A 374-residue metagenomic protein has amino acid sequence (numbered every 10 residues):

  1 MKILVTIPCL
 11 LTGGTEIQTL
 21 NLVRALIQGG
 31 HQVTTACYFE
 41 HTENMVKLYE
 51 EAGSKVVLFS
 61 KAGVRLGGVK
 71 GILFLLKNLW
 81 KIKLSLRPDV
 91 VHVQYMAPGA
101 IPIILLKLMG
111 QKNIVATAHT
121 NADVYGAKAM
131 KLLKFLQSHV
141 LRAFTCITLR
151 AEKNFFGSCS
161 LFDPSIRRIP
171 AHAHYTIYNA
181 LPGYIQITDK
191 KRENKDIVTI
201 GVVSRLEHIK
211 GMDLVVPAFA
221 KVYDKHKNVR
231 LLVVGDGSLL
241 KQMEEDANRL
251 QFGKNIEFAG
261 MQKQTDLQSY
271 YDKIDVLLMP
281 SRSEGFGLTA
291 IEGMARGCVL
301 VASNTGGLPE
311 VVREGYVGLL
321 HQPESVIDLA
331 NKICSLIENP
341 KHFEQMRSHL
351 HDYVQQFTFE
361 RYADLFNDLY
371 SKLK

Functional and structural regions predicted by a protein language model:
L4, E193-K210, V216-F219, L232: Conserved donor-binding/catalytic core segment of Leloir-type glycosyltransferases
V5-G13, I17-N21, A25-K70, P164-P170 (+1 more regions): N-terminal strand-loop element at the rim of the active site of nucleotide-sugar-dependent glycosyltransferases
K83, M261-Q262, S269-I274: Short alpha-helical donor nucleotide-sugar binding micro-motif in glycosyltransferases
V93-G99, A118: Short His-centered aromatic/hydrophobic patch
L141-T176, G183: A short, active-site helix/loop in glycosyltransferases that binds the activated sugar's phosphate group
R282: Aromatic "clamp/platform" in nucleotide-sugar-dependent glycosyltransferases that forms part of the donor/acceptor
V299-A302: Short hydrophobic beta-strand element within catalytic cores of glycosyltransferases and related nucleotide-activated
E314-G315, L319-V326, S335-P340: Conserved acidic donor-binding segment of nucleotide-sugar-dependent glycosyltransferases
